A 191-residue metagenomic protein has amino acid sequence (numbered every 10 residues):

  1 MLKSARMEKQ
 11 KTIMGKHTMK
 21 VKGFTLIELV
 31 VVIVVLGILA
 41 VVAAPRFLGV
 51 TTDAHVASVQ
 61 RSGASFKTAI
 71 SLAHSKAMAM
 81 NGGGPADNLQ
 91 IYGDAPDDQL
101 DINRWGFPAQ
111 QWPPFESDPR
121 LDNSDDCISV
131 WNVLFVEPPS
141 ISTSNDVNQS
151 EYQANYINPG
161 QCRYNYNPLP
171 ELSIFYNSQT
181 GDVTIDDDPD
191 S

Functional and structural regions predicted by a protein language model:
M1-F24: N-terminal leader/signal peptides at the extreme start of proteins
M1-M7, P45, S58, G63 (+1 more regions): A signal for specific C-terminal beta-sheet/loop modules enriched in small/flexible residues with GP/PG/PP motifs
R6-K9, V41, P96, N155: Intrinsic disorder/low-complexity segments
M7, K20-V21, A44, L89 (+1 more regions): Hydrophobic transmembrane signal anchors and adjacent membrane-proximal interface regions, especially in viral
T18-A54, S58: N-terminal single-pass transmembrane signal-anchor helix
A54-G83: Membrane-proximal N-terminal amphipathic helix
M78-S191: Periplasmic/extracellular, small/polar-rich flexible segments of pilin-like filament-forming proteins
